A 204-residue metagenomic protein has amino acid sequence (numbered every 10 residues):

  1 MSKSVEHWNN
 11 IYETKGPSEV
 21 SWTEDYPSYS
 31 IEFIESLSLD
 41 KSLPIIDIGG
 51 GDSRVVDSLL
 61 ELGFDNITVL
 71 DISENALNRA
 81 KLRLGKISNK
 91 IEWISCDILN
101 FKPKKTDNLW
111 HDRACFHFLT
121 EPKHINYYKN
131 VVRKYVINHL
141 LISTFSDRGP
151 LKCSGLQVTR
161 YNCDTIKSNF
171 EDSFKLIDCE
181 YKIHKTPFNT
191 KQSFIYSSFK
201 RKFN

Functional and structural regions predicted by a protein language model:
M1-K105, L119-N204: Class I (Rossmann-like) S-adenosyl-L-methionine-dependent methyltransferase catalytic domain, capturing the SAM-binding
H111: A conserved beta-strand element that flanks and buttresses the S-adenosyl-L-methionine
C115: Hydrophobic adenine-recognition pocket in adenosine-nucleotide-binding enzymes
